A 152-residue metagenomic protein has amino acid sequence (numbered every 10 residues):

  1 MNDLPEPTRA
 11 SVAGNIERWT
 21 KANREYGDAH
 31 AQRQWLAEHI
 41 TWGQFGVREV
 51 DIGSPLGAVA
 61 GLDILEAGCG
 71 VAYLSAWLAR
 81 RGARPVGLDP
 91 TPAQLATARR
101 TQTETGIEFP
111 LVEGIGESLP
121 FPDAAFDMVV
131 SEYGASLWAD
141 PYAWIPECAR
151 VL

Functional and structural regions predicted by a protein language model:
M1-Q34: N-terminal, positively charged/glycine-rich alpha-helical extensions of SAM-dependent methyltransferases
D28-A29, R48, G116: Class I (Rossmann-like) S-adenosyl-L-methionine-dependent methyltransferase catalytic domain, capturing the SAM-binding
Q32-L62: Conserved alpha-helix/loop element of class I SAM-dependent methyltransferases that forms part of the SAM/SAH-binding
A58-V59, D123, I145: A short, aliphatic-rich alpha-helical micro-motif
D63-S118: Class I SAM-dependent methyltransferase SAM/SAH-binding core
E117-M128: A short acidic, Gly/Pro-enriched loop at the edge of an enzyme's catalytic core that lines a small-molecule cofactor
M128-Y142: A short SAM/SAH-binding and catalytic strip from SAM-dependent methyltransferases
Y142-L152: A short glycine-rich, Lys/Arg-flanked "PGG" loop and its adjoining helix->strand segment in the class I
